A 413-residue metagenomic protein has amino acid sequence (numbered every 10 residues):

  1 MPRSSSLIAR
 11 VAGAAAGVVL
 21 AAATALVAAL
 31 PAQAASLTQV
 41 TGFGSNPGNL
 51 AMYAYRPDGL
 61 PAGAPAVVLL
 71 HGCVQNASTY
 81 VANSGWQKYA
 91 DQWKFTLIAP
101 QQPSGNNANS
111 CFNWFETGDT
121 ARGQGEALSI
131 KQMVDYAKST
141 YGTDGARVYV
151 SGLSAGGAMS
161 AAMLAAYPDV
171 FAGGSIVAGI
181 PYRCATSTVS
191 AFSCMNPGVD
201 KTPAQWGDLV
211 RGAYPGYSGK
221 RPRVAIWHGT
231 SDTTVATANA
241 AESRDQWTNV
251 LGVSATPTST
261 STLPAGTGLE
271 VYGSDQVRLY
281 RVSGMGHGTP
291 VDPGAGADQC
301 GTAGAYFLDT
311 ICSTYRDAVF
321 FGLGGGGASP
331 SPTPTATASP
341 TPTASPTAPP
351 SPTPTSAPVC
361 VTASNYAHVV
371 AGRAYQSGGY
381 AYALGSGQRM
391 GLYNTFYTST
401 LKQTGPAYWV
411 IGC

Functional and structural regions predicted by a protein language model:
P2-A14, V18, A23-A66, S78 (+10 more regions): A domain-start/cap signature at the N-terminus of enzymes
L60-A108, C184: Short substrate-entry loop that stabilizes the transition state in hydrolases
H71, G152-G157, G229: Conserved alpha/beta-hydrolase "nucleophile elbow" surrounding the catalytic nucleophile
Q101-G125, S187, V291: Cap/lid segment of the alpha/beta-hydrolase catalytic domain
G118-Y141, A162: Alpha/beta-hydrolase active-site loop
A158-Q205, P222, T233, T237 (+1 more regions): Hydrolase active-site cap/lid region
I226-H228, D232: Short beta-strand/loop motif that positions the catalytic acidic residue of the alpha/beta-hydrolase fold
A328-S329, T337-C413: Tryptophan-rich substrate-binding surfaces of secreted polymer-degrading and adhesive proteins
